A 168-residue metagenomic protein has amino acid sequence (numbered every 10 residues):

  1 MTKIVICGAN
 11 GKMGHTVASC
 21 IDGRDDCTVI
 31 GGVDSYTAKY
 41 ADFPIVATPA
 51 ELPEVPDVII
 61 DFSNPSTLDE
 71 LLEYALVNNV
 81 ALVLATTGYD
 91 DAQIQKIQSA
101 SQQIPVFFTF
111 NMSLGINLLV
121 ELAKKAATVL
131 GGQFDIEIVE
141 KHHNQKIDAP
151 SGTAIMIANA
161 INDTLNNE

Functional and structural regions predicted by a protein language model:
T2-C20, V46, E54, A127-E168: Active-site-lining helix/loop region of Rossmann-like oxidoreductase modules
G23-D42: NAD(P)-binding Rossmann-fold cofactor-contacting core
T28, F43-P56: Short acidic low-complexity segments
V29, I45, L82-V83, V106-F108: Hydrophobic beta-strand scaffold residues
I59-I60: N-terminal Rossmann-like NAD(P) cofactor-binding module of classical short-chain dehydrogenase/reductase
S63-N64, T87: Short glycine-/small-residue-rich Rossmann-like dinucleotide-binding loops
L72-E73, V77, T86-F107, N117 (+1 more regions): Rossmann-fold NAD(P)-binding glycine/threonine-rich loop
A81, K96-S113, G131-I136: Rossmann-fold dehydrogenase core element
